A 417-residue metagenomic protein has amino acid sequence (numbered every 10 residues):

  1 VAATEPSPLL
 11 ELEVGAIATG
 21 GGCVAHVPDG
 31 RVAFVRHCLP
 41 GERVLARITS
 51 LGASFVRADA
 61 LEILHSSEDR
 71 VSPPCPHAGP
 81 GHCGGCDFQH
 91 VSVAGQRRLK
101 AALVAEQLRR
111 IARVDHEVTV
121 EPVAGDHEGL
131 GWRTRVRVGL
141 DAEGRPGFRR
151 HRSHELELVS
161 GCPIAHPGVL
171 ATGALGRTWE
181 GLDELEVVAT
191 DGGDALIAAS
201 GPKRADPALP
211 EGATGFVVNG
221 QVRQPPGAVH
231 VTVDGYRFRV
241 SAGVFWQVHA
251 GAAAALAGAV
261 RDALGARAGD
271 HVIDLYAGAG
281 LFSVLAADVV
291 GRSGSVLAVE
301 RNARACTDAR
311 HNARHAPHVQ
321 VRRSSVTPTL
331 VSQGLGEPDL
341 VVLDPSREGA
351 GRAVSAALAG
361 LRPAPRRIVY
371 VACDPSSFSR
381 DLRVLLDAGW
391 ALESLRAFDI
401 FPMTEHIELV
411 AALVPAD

Functional and structural regions predicted by a protein language model:
A2-L343, R347-A356: Accessory RNA-recognition modules of RNA-modification enzymes
R322-I407, A412-V414: S-adenosylmethionine
